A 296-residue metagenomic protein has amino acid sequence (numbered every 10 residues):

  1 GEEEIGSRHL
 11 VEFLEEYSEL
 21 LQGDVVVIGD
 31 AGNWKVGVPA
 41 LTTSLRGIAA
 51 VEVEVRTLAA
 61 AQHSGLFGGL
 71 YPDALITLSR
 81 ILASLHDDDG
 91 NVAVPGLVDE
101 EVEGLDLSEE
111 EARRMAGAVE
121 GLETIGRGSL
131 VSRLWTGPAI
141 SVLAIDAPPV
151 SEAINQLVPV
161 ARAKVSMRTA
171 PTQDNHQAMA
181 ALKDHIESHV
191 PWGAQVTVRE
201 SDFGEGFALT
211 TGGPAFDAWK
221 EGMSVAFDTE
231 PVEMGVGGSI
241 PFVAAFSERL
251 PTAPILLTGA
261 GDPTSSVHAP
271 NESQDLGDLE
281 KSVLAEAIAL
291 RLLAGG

Functional and structural regions predicted by a protein language model:
G1-G6, G29-W34, T57-A59, G238-S239 (+1 more regions): Acidic, glycine-rich active-site loops and adjacent beta-strand->loop/helix elements that engage anionic groups
G1-I5, V51-V55, G68-D88, V165 (+1 more regions): Alpha-helical metal-binding/catalytic segments enriched in His/Glu/Asp
G1-S44, A294: Acidic/histidine-rich catalytic neighborhood of metal-dependent amide-processing enzymes
E19, W34, S64-I145, Q173-Q195: Acidic-enriched catalytic cores of C-N bond-cleaving enzymes acting on peptides and small amides
S44, L70-Y71, E152-P159: Short, solvent-exposed beta-strand/turn "edge" segments of beta-rich domains on protein surfaces
E54-R56, L78, I145, L157-A161 (+1 more regions): Zn-dependent metallopeptidase/amidohydrolase metal-coordination segment
M167-P171, T197-G212, V236: A short beta-alpha structural unit
F207-V225: Short, low-order "capping/linker" segments at domain edges
